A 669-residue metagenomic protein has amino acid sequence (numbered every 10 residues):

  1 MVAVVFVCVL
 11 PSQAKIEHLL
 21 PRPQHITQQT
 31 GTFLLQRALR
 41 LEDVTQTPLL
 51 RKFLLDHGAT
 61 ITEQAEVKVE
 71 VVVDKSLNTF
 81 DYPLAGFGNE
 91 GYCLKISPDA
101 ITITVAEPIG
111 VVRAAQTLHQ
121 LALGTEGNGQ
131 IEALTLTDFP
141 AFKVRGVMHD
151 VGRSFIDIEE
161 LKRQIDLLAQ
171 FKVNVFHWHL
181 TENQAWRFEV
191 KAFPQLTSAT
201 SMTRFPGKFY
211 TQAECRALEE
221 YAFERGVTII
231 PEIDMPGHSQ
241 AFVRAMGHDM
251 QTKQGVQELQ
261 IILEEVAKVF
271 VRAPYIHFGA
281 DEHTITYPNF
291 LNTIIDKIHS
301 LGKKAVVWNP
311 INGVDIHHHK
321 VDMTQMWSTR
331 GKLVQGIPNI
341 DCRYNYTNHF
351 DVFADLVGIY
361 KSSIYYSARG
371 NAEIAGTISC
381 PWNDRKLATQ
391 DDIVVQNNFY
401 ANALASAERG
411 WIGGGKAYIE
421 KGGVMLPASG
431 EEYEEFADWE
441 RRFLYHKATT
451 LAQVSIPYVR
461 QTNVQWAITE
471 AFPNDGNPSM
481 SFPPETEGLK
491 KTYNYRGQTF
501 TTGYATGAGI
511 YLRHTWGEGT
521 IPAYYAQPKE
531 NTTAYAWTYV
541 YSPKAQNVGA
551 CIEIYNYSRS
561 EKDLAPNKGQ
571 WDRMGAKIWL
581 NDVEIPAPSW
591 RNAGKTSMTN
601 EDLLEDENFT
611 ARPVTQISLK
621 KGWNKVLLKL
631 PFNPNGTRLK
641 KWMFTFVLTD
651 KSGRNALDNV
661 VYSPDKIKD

Functional and structural regions predicted by a protein language model:
A3-V4, A14-P140, V307-N312, D322 (+3 more regions): Acidic, contiguous N-terminal accessory segments
F87-Y275, L604, P613, V626: Feature activates predominantly on carbohydrate-active enzymes
F242-M323, S328-V334: Active-site neighborhood of glycoside hydrolase catalytic domains
H318-K320, S328-N463: Flexible, acidic glycine-rich loops studded with aromatic residues
D438-K529, R559, W590, K625 (+1 more regions): Accessory carbohydrate-binding/adhesion or oligomerization-edge regions at the termini of glycan-active proteins
P528-Y541, A611-P613: Short beta-strands within extracellular/lumenal beta-sheet-rich domains
K544-K568: A short beta-strand element within beta-rich, extracytoplasmic domains of secreted/secretory-pathway proteins
D563-A565, G569-T645: Beta-strand-rich ligand-recognition modules
